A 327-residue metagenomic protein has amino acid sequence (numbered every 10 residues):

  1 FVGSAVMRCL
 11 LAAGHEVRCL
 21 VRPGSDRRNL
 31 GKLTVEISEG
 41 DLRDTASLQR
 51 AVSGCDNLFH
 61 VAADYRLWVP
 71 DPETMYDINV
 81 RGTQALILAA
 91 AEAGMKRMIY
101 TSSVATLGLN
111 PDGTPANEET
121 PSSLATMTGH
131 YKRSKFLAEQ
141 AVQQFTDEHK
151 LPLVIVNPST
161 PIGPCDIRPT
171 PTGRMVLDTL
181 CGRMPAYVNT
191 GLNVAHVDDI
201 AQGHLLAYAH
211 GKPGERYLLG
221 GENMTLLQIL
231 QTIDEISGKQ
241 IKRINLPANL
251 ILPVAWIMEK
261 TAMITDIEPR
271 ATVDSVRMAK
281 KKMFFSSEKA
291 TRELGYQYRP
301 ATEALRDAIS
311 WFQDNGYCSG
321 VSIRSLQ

Functional and structural regions predicted by a protein language model:
G3-S4: N-terminal Rossmann-fold NAD(P) dinucleotide-binding loop
G24-G31, V35-R81, A89: NAD(P)H-binding glycine-rich loop region in Rossmannoid oxidoreductase-like domains and their noncatalytic homologs
E73, D77-H130: Conserved Rossmann-fold NAD(P)-dependent oxidoreductase catalytic core, especially the SDR/UDP-sugar
A85, L137, P171, V188-Y208 (+1 more regions): Substrate-positioning beta->alpha
S122-T126, R174-A195, D199, G211: A conserved pocket-lining segment of Rossmann-fold NAD(P)-dependent short-chain dehydrogenase/reductase
M127-V154: Active-site Tyr-X1-5-Lys
H149-L151, G163-R174, A207-Y217, K239-I241: Glycine/proline-rich active-site loop of Rossmann-fold NAD(P)-dependent oxidoreductases
G203-R270, S287, R292, E303-Q327: Mid/C-terminal beta-alpha module of Rossmann-like enzyme folds, strongest in SDR-family dehydrogenases/epimerases
